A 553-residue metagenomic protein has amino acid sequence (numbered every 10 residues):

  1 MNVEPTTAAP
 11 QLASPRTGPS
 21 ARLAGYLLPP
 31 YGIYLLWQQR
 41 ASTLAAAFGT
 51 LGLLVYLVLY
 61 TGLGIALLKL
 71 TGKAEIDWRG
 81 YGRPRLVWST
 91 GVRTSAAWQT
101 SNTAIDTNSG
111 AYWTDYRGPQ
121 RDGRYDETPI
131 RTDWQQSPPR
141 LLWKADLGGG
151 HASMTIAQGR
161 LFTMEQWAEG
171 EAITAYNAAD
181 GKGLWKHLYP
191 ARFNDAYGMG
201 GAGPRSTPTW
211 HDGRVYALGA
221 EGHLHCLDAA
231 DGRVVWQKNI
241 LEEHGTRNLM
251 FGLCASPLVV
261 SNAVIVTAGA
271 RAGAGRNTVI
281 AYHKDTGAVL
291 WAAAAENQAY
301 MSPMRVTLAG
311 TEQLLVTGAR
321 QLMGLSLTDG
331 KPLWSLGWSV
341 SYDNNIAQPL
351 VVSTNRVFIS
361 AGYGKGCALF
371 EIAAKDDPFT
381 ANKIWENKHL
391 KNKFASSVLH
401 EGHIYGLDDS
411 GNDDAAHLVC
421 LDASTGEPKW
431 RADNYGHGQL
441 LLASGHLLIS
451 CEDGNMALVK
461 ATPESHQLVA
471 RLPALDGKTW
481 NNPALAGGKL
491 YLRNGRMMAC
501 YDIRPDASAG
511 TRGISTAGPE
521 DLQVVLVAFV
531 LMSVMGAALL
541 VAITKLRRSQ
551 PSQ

Functional and structural regions predicted by a protein language model:
N2-S20: Membrane-associated alpha-helix detector
V3-A8, R547-Q553: Short, charged juxtamembrane terminal tails flanking transmembrane helices
A8-L12, G32-Q38, D506-P519: Juxtamembrane low-complexity tails/linkers enriched in Ser/Thr-Pro and polybasic
T17-W37: Hydrophobic, aromatic-rich membrane-embedded alpha-helical segments
L28-Y31, G52-T61, S533: Canonical hydrophobic alpha-helical transmembrane segment
W37-A41, T544: Structural signal for the C-terminal ends of transmembrane alpha-helices and the immediately following loop
R40-V55: Membrane-interfacial entry segments at the cytosolic side of transmembrane helices
V58-L546, P551: Noncatalytic, solvent-exposed loop/strand surfaces of beta-propeller-type extracellular/periplasmic domains
